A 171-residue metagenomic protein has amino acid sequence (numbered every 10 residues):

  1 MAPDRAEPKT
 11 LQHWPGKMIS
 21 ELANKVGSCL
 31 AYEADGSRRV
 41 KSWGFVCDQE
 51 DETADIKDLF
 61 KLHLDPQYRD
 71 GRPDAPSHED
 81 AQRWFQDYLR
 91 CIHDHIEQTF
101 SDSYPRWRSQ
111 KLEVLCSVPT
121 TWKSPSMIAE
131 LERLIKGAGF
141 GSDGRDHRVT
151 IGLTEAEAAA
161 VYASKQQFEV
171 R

Functional and structural regions predicted by a protein language model:
M1: Asp-based phosphoryl-transfer active-site loop
R5-K136: Phosphate-binding loop and its immediate beta->loop->alpha context in nucleotide/phosphate-handling enzymes
G71, F100-S103, S142, Q167-R171: Secondary-structure transition/capping residues
K136-G144: Acidic, His- and aromatic-enriched active-site or binding-groove loops in soluble protein domains that engage sugars
R145-R171: Conserved phosphate-binding catalytic cores of ATP/NTP-utilizing and phosphoryl-transfer enzymes
